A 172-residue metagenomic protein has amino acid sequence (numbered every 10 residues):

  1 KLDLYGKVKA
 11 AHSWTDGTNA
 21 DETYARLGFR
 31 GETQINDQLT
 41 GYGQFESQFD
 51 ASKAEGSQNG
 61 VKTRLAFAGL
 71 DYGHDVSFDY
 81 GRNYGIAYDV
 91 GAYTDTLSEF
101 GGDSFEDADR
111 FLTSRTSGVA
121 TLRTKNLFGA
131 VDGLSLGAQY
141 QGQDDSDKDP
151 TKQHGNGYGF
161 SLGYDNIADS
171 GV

Functional and structural regions predicted by a protein language model:
K1-G142, H154, G163-N166: Outer membrane beta-barrel
G157: Conserved adenosyl
I167-V172: Outer-membrane beta-barrel pore domains
